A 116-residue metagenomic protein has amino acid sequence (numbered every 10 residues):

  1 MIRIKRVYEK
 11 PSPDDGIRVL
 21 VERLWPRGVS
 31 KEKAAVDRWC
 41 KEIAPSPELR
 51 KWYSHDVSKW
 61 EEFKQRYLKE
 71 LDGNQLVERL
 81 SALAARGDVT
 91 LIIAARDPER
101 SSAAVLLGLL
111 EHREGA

Functional and structural regions predicted by a protein language model:
M1-A116: Residues lining hydrophobic/aromatic ligand-binding pockets adjacent to catalytic sites
